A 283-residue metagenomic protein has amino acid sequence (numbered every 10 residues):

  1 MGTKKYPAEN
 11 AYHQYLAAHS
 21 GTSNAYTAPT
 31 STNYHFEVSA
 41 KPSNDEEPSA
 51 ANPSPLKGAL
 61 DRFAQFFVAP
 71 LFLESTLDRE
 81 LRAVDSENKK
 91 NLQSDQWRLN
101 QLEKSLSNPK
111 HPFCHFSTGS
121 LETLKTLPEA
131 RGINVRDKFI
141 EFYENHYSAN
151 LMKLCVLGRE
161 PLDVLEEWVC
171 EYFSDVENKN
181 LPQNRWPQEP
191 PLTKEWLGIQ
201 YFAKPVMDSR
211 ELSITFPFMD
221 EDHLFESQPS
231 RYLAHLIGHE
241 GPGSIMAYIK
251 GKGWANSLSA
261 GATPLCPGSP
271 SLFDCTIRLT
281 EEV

Functional and structural regions predicted by a protein language model:
M1-P48, P55, A59, H115-S120 (+2 more regions): M16/MPP (pitrilysin/insulinase) zinc-metallopeptidase core fold and M16-derived inactive scaffolds
A8, Y12, P55-A59, L77-E80 (+8 more regions): Stable alpha-helical elements in mature extracytoplasmic
S31, A69-K89, P161, N180-K194: Acidic/histidine-enriched alpha-helical segments
H35-F36, L212-T215, S271-E281: Short, hydrophobic beta-strand segments
S43-P53, N100-M152, W186-E189, D220 (+2 more regions): Histidine-acidic residue clusters that define the catalytic metal-binding segment of zinc metallopeptidase domains
D61-E74, Y172-N180: A common structural junction motif
F113-F116, L124, K153-E221, P242: An aromatic/glycine/proline-enriched structural segment found at the starts of mature extracellular/organellar domains
